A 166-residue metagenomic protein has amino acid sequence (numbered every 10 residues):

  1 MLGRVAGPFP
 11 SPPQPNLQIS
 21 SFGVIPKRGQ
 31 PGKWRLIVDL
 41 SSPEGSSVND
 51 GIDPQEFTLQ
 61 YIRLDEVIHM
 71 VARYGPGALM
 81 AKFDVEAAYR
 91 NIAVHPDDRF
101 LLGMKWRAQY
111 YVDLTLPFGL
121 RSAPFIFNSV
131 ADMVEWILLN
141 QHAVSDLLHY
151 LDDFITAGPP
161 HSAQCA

Functional and structural regions predicted by a protein language model:
L2-N128: Catalytic-core region of right-hand nucleic acid polymerases
P124-A166: Active-site palm subdomain of RNA-directed nucleic acid polymerases
